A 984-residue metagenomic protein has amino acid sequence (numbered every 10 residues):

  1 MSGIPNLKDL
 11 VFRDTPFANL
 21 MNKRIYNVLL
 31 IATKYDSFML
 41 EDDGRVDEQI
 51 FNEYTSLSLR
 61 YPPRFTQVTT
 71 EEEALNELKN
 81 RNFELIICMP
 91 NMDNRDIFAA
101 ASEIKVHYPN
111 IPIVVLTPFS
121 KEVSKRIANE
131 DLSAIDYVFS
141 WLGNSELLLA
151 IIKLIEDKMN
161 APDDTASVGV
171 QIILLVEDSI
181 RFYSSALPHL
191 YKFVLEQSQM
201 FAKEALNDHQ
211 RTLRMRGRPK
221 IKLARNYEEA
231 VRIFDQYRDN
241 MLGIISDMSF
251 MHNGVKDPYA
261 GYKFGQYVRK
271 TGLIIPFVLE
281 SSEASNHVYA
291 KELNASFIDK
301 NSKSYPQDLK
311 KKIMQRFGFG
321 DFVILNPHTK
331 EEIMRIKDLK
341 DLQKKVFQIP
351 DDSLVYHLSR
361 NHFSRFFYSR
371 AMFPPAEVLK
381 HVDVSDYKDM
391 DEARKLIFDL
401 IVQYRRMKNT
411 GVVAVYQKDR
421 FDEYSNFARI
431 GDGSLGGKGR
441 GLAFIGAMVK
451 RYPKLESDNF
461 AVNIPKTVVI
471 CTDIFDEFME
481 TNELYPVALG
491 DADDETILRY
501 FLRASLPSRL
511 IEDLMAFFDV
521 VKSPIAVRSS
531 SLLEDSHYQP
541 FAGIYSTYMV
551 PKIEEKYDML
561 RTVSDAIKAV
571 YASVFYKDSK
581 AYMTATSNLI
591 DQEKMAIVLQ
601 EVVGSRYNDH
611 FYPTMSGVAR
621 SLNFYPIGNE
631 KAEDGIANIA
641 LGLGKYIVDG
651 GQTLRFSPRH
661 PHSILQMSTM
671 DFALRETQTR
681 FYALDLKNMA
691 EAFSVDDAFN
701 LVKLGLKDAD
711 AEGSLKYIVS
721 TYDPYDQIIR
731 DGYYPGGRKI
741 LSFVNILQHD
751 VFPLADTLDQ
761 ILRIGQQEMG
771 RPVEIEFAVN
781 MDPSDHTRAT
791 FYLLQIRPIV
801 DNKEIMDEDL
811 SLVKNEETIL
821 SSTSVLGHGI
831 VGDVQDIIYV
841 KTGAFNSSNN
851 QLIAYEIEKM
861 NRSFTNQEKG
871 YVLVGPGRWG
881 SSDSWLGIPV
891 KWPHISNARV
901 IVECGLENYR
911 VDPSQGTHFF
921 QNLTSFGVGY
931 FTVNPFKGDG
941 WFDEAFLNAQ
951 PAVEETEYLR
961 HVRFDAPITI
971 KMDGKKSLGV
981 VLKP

Functional and structural regions predicted by a protein language model:
M1-T66, E130-Y137, W141-K220, Y227-E228 (+2 more regions): Non-catalytic signal-transmission and effector/linker regions of two-component phosphorelay proteins
L10, M39-D42, V46, F51 (+6 more regions): Conserved phosphotransfer microenvironments
K34-M39, E71-E73, L85-D96, S120-E122 (+10 more regions): Short acidic, S/G/P-rich loop/turn micro-motifs used as interaction or catalytic elements
I97, I127-V138, Y289-I298: As written
L116-P118, E280, K300: Hydrophobic/aromatic residues positioned on beta-strands within the core alpha/beta folds
S285-V412: Terminal, compositionally biased segments used for targeting/anchoring and flexible tails
Q417-E456, S505-G905, N922-S925, A949-K983: Conserved mixed alpha/beta core segments that line enzyme active sites in large multi-domain catalysts
K466-L514, Y582, L820, S824-I830: A structural-propensity feature for long, helix-poor, extended segments
